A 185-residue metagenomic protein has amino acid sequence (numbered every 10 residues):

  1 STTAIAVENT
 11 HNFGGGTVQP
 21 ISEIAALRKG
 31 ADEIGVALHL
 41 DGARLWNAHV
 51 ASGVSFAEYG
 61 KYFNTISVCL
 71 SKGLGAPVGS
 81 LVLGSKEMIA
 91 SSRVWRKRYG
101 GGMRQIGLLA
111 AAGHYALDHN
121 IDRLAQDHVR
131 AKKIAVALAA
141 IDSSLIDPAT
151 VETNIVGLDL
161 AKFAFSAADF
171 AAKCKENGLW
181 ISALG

Functional and structural regions predicted by a protein language model:
S1-A149, T153-G185: Conserved PLP-enzyme active-site core in the AAT-like
